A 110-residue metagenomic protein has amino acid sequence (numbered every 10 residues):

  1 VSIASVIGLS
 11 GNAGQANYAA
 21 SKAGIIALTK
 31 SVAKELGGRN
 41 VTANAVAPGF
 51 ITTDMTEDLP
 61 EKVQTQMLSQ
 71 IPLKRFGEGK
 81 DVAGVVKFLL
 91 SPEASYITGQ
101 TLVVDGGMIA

Functional and structural regions predicted by a protein language model:
S2-S5: Residue(s) in the substrate-gating loop at a strand-loop-helix junction that position the organic substrate next
L9, I26, A47-D58: Short, flexible catalytic-loop segment of classical short-chain dehydrogenase/reductase
Y18, I26, Y96: Catalytic tyrosine of NAD(P)H-dependent dehydrogenase/reductases that use a Tyr as the general acid/base
S21, T29: Active-site helix of classical SDR
K34-G38, S95: Alpha-helical segment proximal to the catalytic Tyr-Lys
T42-P48, T52, L90, V103-D105: Conserved SDR Rossmann-fold cofactor-binding beta-strand/turn motif
K62-D81: Catalytic Tyr-x(3-8)-Lys segment
R75-V104, I109: C-terminal substrate-recognition "lid" of short-chain dehydrogenase/reductases
